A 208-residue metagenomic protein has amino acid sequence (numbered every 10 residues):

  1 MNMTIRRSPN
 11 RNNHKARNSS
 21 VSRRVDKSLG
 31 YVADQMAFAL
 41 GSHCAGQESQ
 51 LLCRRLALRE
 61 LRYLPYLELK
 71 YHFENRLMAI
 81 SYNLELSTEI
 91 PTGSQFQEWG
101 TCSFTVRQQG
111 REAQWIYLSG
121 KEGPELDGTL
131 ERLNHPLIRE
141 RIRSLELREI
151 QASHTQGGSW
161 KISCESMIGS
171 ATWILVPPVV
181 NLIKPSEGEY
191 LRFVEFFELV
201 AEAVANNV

Functional and structural regions predicted by a protein language model:
M1-M3, M36, M78, M167: Detector for methionine-enriched segments
M1-S20, V204-V208: Eukaryotic low-complexity, non-globular regulatory regions
S8, L64, I90, V176-P177: Intrinsic-disorder/low-complexity coil detector
A16-R23, K27, K184-E187, L191: Generic amphipathic alpha-helical segments used as scaffolds and interaction surfaces in large, multi-domain proteins
S20-P124: Soluble extramembrane domains of integral membrane proteins
A79, P91-V208: Charged, low-complexity intrinsically disordered regions
